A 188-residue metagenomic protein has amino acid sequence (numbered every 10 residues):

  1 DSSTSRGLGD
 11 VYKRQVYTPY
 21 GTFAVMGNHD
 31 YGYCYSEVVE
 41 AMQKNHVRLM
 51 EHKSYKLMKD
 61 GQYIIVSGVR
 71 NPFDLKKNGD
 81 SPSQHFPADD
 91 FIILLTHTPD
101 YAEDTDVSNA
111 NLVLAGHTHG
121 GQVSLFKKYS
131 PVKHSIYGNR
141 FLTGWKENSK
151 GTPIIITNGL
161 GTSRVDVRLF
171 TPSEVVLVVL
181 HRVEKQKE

Functional and structural regions predicted by a protein language model:
D1-Y12: Single conserved hydrophobic/aromatic residue that forms the stacking wall/gate of nucleotide- or nucleobase-binding
R6, N28-H29, K53-S54, V69-P72 (+3 more regions): Active-site metal-binding loops of divalent metal-dependent hydrolases
D10, Y33-Y35, K76, E103-T105 (+1 more regions): Extracytoplasmic/secreted cell-surface and envelope-processing proteins
K13-K77, S83-Q84: Extended active-site neighborhood of metal-dependent phosphoesterases/phosphodiesterases
F23, P99-V179, E184: Conserved beta-sheet core of the metallophosphoesterase superfamily
K59-G61, K77-N78, Q122-Y129: Short, charged, surface-exposed secondary-structure boundary motifs
Y63-P72, I93-H97, P153-N158: Active-site-proximal beta-strand elements of phosphoester/diester hydrolases
H85-L94: Short beta-strand/loop segments at the ligand-binding rim of alpha/beta enzyme cores
